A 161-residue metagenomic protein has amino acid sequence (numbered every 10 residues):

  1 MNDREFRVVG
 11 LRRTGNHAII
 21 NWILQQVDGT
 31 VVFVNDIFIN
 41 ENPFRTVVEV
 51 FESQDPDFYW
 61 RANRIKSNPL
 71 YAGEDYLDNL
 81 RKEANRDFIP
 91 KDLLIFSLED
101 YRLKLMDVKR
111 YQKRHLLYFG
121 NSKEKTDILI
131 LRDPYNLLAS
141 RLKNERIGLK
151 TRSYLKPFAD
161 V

Functional and structural regions predicted by a protein language model:
M1-F88: PAPS-dependent sulfotransferase catalytic core
D87-V161: PAPS-dependent sulfotransferase catalytic domain
